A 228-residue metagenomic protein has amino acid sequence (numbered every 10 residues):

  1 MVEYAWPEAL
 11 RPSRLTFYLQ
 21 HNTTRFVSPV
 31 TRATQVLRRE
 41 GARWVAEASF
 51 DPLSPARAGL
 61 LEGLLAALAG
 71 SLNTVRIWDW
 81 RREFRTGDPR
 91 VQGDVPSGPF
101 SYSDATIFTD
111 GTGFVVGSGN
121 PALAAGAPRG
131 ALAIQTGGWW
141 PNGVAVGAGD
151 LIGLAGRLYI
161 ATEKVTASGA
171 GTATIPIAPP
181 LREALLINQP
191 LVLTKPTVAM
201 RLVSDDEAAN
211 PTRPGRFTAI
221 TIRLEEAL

Functional and structural regions predicted by a protein language model:
M1-L228: Extracellular/virion structural assembly segments
